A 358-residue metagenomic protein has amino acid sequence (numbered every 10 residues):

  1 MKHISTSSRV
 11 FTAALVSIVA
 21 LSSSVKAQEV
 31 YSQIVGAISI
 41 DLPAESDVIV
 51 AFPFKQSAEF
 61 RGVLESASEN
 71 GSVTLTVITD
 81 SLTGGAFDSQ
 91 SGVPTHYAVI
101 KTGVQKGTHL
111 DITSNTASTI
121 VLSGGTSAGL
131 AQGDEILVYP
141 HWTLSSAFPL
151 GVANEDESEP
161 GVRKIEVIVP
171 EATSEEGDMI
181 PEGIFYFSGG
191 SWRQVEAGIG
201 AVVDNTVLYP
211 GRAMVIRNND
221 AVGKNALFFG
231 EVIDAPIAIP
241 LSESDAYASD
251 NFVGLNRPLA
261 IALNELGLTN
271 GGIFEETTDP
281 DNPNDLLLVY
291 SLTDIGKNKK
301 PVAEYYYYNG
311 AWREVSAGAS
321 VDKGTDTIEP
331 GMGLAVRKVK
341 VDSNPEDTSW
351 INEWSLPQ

Functional and structural regions predicted by a protein language model:
K2-T12: Bacterial N-terminal signal peptides that target proteins for export
T12-S22: Bacterial N-terminal signal peptides
S24-G62, K224-A246, E346-Q358: Boundary/junction segments of secreted and surface-exposed precursor proteins
Q33-S146, N154: Autoprocessing Asn-cyclization modules and mimics
D47, H109, A117, V162-K164 (+3 more regions): Extracellular structured ligand-interaction cores
G103-V104, G125-G129, N218-G223, D294-I295 (+1 more regions): Acidic glycine-/aspartate-rich tracts in secreted/extracellular proteins
S145-E175, A235-K300: Surface-exposed interaction/gating patches
F185-E231, K300-W354: Charged, amphipathic alpha-helical scaffolding segments
